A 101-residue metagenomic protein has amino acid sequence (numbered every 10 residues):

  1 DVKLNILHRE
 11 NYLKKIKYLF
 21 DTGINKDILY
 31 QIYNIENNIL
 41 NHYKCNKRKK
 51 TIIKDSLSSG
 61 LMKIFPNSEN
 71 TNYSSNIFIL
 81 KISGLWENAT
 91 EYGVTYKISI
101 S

Functional and structural regions predicted by a protein language model:
D1-C45, T95: OB-fold ssDNA-binding interfaces and closely related basic DNA-contact patches used across DNA replication/repair
K3, L7, N70-N72, S99: PRY/SPRY (B30.2) beta-sandwich protein-interaction domains and their adjacent Ser/Pro/Gly-rich low-complexity linkers
H8-Y12, N72-S74, T90: Solvent-exposed loop and beta-edge segments used for protein-protein assembly and interaction
D27, I52, Y73-S74, W86: Short, flexible coil/linker segments at or flanking structured domains
N38-T71: Acidic, glycine-rich flexible loop segments
L57-S59, Y73-I77, E91-G93: Eukaryote-biased feature marking scaffold/signaling PDZ-domain proteins and nuclear chromatin regulators
N76-G84: OB-fold and OB-like beta-barrel modules that bind single-stranded nucleic acids
S83-I100: OB-fold single-stranded nucleic acid-binding module
